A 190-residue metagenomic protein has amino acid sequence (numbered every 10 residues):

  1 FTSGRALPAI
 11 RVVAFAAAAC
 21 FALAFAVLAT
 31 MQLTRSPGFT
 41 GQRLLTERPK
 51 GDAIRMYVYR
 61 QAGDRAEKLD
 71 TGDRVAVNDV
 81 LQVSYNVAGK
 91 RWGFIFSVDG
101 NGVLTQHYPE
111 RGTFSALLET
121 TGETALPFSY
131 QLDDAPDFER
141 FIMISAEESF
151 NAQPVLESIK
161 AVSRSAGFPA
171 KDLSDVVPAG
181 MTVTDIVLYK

Functional and structural regions predicted by a protein language model:
F1, P8-R43, R48: Single-pass transmembrane signal-anchor helices and their membrane-water interface zones
F1-G4, Y130-L132: Short intrinsically disordered, low-complexity coil segments enriched in acidic
S3-R5, A161-V162: Intrinsically disordered, low-complexity acidic regions enriched in Pro/Ser/Thr
A19-C20, V58-G63, D99: Secondary-structure boundary/capping motif
F39-Q61, A88-R91, A146: Glycine- and acidic-residue-biased ligand/ion/polar-headgroup-sensing regions
K50-V80: N-terminal edge beta-strand
A66, N86-K190: Extracellular C-terminal loop/segment signatures of secreted glycoproteins
D79-V87: Aromatic/hydrophobic beta-strand junction motif of beta-rich domains
